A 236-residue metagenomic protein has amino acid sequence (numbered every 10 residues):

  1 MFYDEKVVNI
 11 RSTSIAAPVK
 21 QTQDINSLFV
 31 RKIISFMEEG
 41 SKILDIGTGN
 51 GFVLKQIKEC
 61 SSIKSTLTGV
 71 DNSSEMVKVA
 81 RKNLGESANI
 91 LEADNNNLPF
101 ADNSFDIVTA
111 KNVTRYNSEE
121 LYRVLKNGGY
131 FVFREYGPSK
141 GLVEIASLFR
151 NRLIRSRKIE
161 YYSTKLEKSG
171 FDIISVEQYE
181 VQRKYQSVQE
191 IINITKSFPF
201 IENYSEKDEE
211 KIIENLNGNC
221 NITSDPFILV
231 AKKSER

Functional and structural regions predicted by a protein language model:
M1-M37: Conserved class I S-adenosyl-L-methionine
L44-D45, G49-N97: Class I SAM-dependent methyltransferase SAM/SAH-binding core
N96-I107: A short acidic, Gly/Pro-enriched loop at the edge of an enzyme's catalytic core that lines a small-molecule cofactor
D106-E119: A short SAM/SAH-binding and catalytic strip from SAM-dependent methyltransferases
S118-Y130: A short glycine-rich, Lys/Arg-flanked "PGG" loop and its adjoining helix->strand segment in the class I
Y130-R157: Conserved class I S-adenosyl-L-methionine
R155-G170, I191-I194, F198-E202: Short alpha-helix
S175-R236: Conserved Class I S-adenosyl-L-methionine
